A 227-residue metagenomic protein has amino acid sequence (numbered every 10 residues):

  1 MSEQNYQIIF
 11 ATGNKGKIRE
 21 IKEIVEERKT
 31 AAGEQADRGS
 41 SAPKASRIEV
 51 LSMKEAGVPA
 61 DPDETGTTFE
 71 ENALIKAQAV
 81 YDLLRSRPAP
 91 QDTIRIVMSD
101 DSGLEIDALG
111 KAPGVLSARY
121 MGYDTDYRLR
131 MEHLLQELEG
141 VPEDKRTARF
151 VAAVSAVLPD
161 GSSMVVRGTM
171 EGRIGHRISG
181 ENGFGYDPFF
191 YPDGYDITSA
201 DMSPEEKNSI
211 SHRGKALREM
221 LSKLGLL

Functional and structural regions predicted by a protein language model:
S2-I9, K15-K29, G33-E34, S46-L227: Anionic-ligand binding patches
